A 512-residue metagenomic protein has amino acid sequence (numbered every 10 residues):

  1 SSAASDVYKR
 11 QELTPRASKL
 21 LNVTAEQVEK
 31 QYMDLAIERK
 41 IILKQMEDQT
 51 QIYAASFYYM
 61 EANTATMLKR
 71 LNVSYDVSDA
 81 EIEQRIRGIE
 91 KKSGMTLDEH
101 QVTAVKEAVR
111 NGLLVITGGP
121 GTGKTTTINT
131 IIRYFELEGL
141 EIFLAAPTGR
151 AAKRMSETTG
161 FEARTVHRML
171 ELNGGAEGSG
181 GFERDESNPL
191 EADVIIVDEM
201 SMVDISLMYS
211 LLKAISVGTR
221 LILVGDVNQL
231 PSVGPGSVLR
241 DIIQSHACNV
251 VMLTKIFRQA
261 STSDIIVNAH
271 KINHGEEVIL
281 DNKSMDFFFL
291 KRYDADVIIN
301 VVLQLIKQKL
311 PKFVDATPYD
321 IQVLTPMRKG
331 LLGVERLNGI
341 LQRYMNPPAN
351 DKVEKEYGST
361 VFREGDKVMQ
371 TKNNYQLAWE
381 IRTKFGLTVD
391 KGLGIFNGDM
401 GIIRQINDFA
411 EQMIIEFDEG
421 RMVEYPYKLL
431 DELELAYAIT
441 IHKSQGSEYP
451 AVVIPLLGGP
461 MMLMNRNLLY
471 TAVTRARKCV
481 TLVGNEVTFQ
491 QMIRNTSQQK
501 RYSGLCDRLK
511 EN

Functional and structural regions predicted by a protein language model:
A3-Y8: Short, small-residue-biased leader/transition segments that mark boundaries at the very start of proteins
S18-E81: Interdomain "pre-motor" coupling segment immediately N-terminal to P-loop NTPase/helicase cores
M95-V109: N-terminal pre-P-loop "Q-motif" helix
I116, L144: Hydrophobic anchor at the beta1->P-loop junction of P-loop NTPases
K124: Conserved lysine of the Walker
T130, Y134-L140, A146-S156, H167-G174 (+6 more regions): Conserved helicase motor core of SF1/SF2 NTP-dependent helicases
V227-L393: Conserved helicase motor core of P-loop NTPases
V389-G392, N397-N512: C-terminal accessory regions
